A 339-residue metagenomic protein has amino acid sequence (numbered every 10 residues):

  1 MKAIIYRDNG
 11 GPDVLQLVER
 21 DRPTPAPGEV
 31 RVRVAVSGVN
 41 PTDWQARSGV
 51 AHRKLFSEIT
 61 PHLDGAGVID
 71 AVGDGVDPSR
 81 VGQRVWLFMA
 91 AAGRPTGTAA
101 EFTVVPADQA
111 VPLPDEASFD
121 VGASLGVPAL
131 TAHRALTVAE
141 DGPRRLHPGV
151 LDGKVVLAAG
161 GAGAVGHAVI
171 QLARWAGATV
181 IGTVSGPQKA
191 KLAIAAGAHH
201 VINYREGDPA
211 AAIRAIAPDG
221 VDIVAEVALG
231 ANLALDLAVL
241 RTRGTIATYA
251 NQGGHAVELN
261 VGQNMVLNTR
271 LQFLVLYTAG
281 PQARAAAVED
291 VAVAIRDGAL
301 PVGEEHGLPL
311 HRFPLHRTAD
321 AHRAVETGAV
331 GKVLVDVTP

Functional and structural regions predicted by a protein language model:
D21-V39, V50-A91: Glycine-rich beta-strand-centered segment in the early N-terminal region that forms part of a ligand/cofactor-binding
G75, G182-L192, R205-P209, G230-N232 (+1 more regions): Short glycine/proline-centered loop/turn elements that form peptide/ligand docking sites
R84, V155, T179, G244-T245 (+1 more regions): Short glycine-centered segments of the SAM/dcSAM-binding site in methyltransferase folds
A123-E206: Mid-domain Rossmann-like dinucleotide-binding core that forms the NAD(H)/NADP(H) cofactor-binding site
V184, A231-L300, V337-P339: Glycine-rich phosphate-binding loop and adjacent beta-alpha segment of Rossmann(oid) nucleotide-cofactor-binding
P209-P218: Short amphipathic alpha-helix with an adjacent loop that forms part of the alpha/beta core around
A285-P339: C-terminal hydrophobic helical "lid"/dimerization subdomain of Rossmann-like NAD(P)H-dependent oxidoreductases
